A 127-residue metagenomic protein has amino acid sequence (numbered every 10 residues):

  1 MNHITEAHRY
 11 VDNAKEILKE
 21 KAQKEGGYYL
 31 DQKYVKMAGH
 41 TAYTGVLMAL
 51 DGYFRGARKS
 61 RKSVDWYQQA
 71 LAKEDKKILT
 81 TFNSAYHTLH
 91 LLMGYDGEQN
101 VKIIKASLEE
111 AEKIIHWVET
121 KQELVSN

Functional and structural regions predicted by a protein language model:
M1-N127: Terminal alpha-helical segments
